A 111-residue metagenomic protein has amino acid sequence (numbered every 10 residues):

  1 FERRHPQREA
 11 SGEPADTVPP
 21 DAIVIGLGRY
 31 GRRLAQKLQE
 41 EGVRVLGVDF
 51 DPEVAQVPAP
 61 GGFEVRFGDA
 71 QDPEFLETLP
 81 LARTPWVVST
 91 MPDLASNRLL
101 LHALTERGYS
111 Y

Functional and structural regions predicted by a protein language model:
F1-Y111: Cytosolic regulatory regions of ion transport systems
